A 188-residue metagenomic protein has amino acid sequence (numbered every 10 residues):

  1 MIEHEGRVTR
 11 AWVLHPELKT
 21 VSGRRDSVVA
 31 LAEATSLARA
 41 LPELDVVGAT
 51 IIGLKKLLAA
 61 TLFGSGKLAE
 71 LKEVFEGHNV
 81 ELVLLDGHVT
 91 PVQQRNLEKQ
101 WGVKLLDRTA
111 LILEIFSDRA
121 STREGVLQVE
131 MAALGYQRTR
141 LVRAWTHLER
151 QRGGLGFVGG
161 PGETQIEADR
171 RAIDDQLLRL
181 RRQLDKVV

Functional and structural regions predicted by a protein language model:
M1-E114: N-terminal accessory targeting/assembly segments
H4-K19, V126-V142: Contiguous effector/interaction surfaces
D26, A60-F63, R119, V126 (+1 more regions): Pocket-edge positions in alpha/beta enzyme catalytic cores
D26, D107, S121-T122, F157-T164: Secondary-structure junction/capping motif
V47-I51, L82-D86, S117-E124, T139-H147: Low-complexity, flexible helical/coil segments
L58-A59, I112, R123, A144 (+1 more regions): Glycine-rich, flexible loop/turn motifs
A110-M131: Short alpha-helix plus adjacent loop in nuclease-associated cores
S117, V129-V188: P-loop NTPase nucleotide-binding/switch module
